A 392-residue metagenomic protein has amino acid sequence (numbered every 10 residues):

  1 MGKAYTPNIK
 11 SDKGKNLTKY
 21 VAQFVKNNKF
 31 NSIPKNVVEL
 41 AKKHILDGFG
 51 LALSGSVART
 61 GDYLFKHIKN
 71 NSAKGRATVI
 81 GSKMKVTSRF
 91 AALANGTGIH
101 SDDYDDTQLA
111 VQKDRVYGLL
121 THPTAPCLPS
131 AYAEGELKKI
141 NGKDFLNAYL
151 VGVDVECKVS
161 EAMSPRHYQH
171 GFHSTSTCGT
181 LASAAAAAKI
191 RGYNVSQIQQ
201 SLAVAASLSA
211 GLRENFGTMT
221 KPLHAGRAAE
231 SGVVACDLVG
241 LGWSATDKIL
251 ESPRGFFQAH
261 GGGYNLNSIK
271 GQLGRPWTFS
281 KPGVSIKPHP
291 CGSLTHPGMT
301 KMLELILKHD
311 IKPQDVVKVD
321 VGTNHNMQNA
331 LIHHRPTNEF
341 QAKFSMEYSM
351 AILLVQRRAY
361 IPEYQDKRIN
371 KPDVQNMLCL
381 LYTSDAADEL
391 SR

Functional and structural regions predicted by a protein language model:
G2-P282: N-terminal core-entry segment
A225-A228, C291, K343-M346: Active-site-proximal structural scaffolding
W243, M302-H309, M327, L354-I361: Alpha-helix capping/termination and helix-coil
S280-V316: A conserved active-site cap/scaffold subdomain adjacent to cofactor or substrate pockets
P297, P313-A330, H334-T337: Core nucleotide-handling region used for phosphoryl-transfer chemistry
N326, I332-Q356: Active-site loop ensemble at the mouth of alpha/beta enzyme cores that anchors a bound cofactor
A351-I352, P362-S384: C-terminal structural cap/anchor segments
Y382-R392: Single conserved hydrophobic/aromatic residue that forms the stacking wall/gate of nucleotide- or nucleobase-binding
